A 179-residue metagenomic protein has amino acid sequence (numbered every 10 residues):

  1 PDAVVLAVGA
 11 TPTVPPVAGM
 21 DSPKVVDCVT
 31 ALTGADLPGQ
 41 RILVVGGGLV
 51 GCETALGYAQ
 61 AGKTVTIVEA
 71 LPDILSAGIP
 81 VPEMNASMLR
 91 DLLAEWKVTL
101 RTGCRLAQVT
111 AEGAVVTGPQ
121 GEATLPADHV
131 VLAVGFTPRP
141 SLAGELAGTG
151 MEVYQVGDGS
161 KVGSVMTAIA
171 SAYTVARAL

Functional and structural regions predicted by a protein language model:
A3, V8-K24, V29-P80, V116-L179: Rossmann-like dinucleotide/flavin-binding elements
A10-P15, T102-G113: A conserved short coil-to-beta-strand element within the FAD-binding core of flavoproteins
G19-M20, K24, P80-A107, R177-L179: N-terminal glycine-rich dinucleotide-binding loop that anchors FAD/FMN and/or NAD(P) in oxidoreductases
